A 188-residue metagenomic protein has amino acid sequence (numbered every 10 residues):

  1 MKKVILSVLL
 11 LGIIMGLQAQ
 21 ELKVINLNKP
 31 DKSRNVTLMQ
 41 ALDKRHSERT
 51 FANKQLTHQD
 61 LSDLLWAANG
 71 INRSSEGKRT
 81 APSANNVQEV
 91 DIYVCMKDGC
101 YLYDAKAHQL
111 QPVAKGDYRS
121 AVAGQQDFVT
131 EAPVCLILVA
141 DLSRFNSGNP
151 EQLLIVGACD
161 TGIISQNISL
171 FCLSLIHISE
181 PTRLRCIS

Functional and structural regions predicted by a protein language model:
V4-I13: Sec-dependent N-terminal signal peptides
M15-A19: Sec/Tat signal peptide C-region and signal peptidase I cleavage site
Q20-A132: N-terminal amphipathic, basic helical "cap/leader" segment at the start of enzyme domains
L138-S143: Glycine-rich, acidic and aromatic/proline-enriched surface loops and short helix-turn segments that act as binding
R144-G148: Short acidic/His/Gly/Ser-rich catalytic and metal-binding motifs that mark active-site loops of diverse hydrolases
E151-D160: Short pre-catalytic strand/loop immediately N-terminal to key active-site residues, enriched for Gly-Thr
H177-S188: Single conserved hydrophobic/aromatic residue that forms the stacking wall/gate of nucleotide- or nucleobase-binding
